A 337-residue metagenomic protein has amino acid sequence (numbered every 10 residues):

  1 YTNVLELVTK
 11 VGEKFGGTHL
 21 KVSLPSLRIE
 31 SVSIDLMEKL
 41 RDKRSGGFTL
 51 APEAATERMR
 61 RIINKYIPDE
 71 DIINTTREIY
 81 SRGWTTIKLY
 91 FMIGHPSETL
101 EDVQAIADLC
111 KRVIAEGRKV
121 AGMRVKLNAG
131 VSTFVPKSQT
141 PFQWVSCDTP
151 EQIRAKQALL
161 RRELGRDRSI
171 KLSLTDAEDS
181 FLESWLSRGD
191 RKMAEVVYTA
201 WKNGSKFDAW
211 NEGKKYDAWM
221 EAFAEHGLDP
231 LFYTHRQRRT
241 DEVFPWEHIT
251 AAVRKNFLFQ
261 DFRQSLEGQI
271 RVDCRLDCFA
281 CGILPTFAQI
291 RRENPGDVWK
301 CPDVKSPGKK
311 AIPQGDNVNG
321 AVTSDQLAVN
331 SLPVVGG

Functional and structural regions predicted by a protein language model:
Y1, L27-S31, E53-T56, I93-G94 (+6 more regions): Short, glycine-/Ser/Thr-/acidic-enriched flexible segments
Y1-N128, S132: Conserved SAM/AdoMet-binding glycine-rich loop
N3, N64-D71, E98-A105, V145-I153 (+4 more regions): Catalytic cores of large soluble enzymes that bind and process phosphate-bearing ligands
V32-L36, E57-I63, I93-E101, V120-E151 (+3 more regions): Flexible glycine/acidic-rich beta-alpha junction loops that bind and position SAM and/or redox cofactors in anaerobic
I79, L164-G165: A generic structural signal for well-ordered alpha-helical segments
R154-L164: Two-metal-ion acidic nuclease core segments, chiefly of the RNase H-like superfamily
G165-G337: Radical SAM enzyme core and accessory elements
